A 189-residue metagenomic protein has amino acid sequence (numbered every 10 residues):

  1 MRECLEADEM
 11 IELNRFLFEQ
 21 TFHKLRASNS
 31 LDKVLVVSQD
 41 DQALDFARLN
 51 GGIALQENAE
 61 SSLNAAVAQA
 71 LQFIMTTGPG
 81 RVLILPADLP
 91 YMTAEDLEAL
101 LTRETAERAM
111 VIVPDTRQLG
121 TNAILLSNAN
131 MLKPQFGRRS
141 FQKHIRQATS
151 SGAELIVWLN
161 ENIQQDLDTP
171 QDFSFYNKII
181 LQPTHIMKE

Functional and structural regions predicted by a protein language model:
M1-E12: Glycine-rich N-terminal loop/short-helix segment of MobA-like nucleotidyltransferase
N14-S30: A short, N-terminal amphipathic alpha-helix
N29-A54: Acidic donor-binding segment of Leloir-type glycosyltransferases
R48-R81: Short phosphate-binding loop-to-helix
L83-L85: Short aromatic-hydrophobic micro-motifs that form the base-stacking/packing surface for donor nucleotide recognition
M92-Q118: Conserved donor-nucleotide/metal-binding helix-loop-beta segment in metal-dependent transferases, i.e., the alpha-helix
L126-A148: Short, glycine-/small-residue-rich phosphate/pyrophosphate-handling segment
R139, R146-E189: Conserved alpha/beta core of the MobA/IspD/sugar-nucleotide pyrophosphorylase nucleotidyltransferase superfamily
